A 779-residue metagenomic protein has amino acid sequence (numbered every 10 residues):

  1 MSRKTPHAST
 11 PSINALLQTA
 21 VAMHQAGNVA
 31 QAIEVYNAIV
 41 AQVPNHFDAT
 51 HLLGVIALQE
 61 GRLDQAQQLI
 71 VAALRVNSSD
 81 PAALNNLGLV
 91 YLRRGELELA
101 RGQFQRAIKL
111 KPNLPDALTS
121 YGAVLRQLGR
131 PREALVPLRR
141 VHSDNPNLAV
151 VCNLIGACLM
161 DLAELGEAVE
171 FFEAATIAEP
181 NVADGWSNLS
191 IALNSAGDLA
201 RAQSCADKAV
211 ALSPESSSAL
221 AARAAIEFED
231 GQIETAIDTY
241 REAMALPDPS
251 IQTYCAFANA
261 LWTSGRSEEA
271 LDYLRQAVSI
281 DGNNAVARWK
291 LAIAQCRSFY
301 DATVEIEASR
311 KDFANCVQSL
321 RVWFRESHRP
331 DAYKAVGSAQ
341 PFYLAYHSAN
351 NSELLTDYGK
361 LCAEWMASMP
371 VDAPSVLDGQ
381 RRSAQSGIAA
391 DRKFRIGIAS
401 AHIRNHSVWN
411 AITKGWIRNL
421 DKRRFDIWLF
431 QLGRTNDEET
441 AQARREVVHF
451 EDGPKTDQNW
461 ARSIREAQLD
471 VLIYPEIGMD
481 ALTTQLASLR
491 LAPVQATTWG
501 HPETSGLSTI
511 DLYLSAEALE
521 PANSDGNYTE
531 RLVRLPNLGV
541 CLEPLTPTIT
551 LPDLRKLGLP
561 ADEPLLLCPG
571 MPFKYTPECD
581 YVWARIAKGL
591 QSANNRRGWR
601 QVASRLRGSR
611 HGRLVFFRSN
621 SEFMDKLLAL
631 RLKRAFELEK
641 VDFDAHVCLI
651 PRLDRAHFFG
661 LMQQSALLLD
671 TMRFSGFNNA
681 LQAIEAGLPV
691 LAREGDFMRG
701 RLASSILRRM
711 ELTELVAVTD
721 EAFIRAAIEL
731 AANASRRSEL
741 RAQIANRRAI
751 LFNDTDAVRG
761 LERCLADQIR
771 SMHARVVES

Functional and structural regions predicted by a protein language model:
M1-P560, P577, Y581, N594-R605 (+6 more regions): Alpha-helical solenoid repeat scaffolds of the TPR/TPR-like class and their adjacent stem/linker regions that mediate
A399, P569-M571, F617: Short hydrophobic "strand-cap" motifs at the C-terminus of beta-strands
Q431-T435, G608, R613-L630: Glycosyltransferase donor-sugar binding loop
E476, D670-G676, E694: Short Ser/Thr-rich beta->loop micro-motif in glycosyltransferases that lines and helps position the nucleotide-sugar
L567-Y581: Substrate-binding clefts and catalytic carboxylate motifs of secreted carbohydrate-active enzymes
S621, P651-L653: Catalytic cores of eukaryotic secretory-pathway lumenal/extracellular enzymes that build and remodel glycoconjugates
L669, A683: Donor-sugar nucleotide-binding helix/loop cap in glycosyltransferases
P689-M698: Short hydrophobic beta-strand element within catalytic cores of glycosyltransferases and related nucleotide-activated
